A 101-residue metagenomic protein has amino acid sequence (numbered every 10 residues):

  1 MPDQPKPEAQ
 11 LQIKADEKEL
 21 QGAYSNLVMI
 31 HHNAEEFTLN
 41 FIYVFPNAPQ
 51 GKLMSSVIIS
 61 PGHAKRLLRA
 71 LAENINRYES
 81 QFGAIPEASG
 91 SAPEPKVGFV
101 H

Functional and structural regions predicted by a protein language model:
M1-G62, R66-H101: N-terminal intrinsically disordered, cationic/polar leader segments that include organellar targeting peptides
